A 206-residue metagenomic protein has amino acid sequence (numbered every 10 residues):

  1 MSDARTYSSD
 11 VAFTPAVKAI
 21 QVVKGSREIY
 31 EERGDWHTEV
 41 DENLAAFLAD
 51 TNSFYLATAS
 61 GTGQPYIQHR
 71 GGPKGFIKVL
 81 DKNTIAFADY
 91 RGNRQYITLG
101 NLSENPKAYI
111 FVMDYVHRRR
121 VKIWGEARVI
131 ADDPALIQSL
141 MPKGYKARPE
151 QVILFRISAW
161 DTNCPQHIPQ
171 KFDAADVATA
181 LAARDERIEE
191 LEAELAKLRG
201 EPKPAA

Functional and structural regions predicted by a protein language model:
M1-A206: Binding-site signature for planar aromatic cofactors or substrates
